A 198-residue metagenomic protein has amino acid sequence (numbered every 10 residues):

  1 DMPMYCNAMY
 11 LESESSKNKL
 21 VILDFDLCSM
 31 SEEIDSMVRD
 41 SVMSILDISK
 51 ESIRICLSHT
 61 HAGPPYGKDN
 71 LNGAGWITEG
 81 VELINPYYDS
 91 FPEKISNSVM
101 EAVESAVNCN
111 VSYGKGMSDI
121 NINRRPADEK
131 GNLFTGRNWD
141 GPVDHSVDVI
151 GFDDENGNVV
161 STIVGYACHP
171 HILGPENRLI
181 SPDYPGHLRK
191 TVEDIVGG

Functional and structural regions predicted by a protein language model:
D1-C56, T60-G198: Conserved beta-alpha junction segments in alpha/beta enzyme cores
